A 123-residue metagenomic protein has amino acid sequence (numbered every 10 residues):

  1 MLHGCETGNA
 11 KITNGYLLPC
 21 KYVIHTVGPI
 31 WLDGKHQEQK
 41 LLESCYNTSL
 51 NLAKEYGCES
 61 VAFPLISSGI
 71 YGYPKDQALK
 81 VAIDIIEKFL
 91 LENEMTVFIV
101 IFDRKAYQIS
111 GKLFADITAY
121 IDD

Functional and structural regions predicted by a protein language model:
M1-D123: Macrodomain-like recognition of ADP-ribose-binding/processing modules
